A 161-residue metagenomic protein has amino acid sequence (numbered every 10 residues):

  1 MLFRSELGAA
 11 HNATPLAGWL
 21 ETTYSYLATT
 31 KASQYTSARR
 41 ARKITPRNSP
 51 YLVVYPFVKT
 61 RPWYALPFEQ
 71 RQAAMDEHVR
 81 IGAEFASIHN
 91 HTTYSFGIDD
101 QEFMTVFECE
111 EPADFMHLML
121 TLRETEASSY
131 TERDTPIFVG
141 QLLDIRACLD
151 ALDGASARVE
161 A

Functional and structural regions predicted by a protein language model:
S5, E111-E126: Helical (often loop-to-helix) elements that flank the catalytic cores of nucleotide-handling enzymes
E6-P15, L66-I88, R123-T125: Short amphipathic alpha-helical segments
G8-S49, I88-D100, E126-A161: Glycine-rich beta-strand-turn "strand-cap" elements at beta-sheet edges
P46-N48, K59, Y64-F68: Conserved, surface-exposed functional patches that form binding/active-site neighborhoods
Y51-T60, T105: Active-site-flanking beta-strand signature of metal-NTP-handling nucleotidyl enzymes and homologous cyclase-like
K59-W63, M75-V79, E132: Amphipathic alpha-helical "stalk" segments
D76-F96, V106-D114: Long compositionally biased, domain-poor regions of proteins
